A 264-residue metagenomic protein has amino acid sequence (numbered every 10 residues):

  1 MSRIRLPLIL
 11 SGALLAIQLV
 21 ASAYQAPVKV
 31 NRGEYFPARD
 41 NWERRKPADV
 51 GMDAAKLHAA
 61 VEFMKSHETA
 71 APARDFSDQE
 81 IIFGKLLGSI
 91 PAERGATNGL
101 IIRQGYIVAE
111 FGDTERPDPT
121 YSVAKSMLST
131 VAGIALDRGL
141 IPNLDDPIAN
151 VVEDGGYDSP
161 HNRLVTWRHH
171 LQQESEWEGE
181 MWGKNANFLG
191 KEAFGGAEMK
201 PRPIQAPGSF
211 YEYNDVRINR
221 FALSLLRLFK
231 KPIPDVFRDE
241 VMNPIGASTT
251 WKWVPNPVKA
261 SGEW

Functional and structural regions predicted by a protein language model:
R5-L8, A13-D113, R138-P142: N-terminal leader/targeting segments and the immediately adjacent pre-domain N-terminus
W42-E43, P201-P207, R217-N219, P255-E263: Flexible glycine/proline-enriched surface loops and loop-helix/loop-strand junctions
D53, G105, P119-L144, H170 (+1 more regions): Active-site SXXK
G99, Y106-I107, A149-N150, Q173 (+2 more regions): Short, charged, amphipathic alpha-helices and their helix-cap/turn boundaries
Y106-V108, T114-E115, W177-E178, I218 (+1 more regions): Solvent-exposed loop/turn segments at secondary-structure junctions within structured extracellular/periplasmic domains
Y121, Y211-Y213: Catalytic tyrosine of NAD(P)H-dependent dehydrogenase/reductases that use a Tyr as the general acid/base
R138-E176, F229-W264: Active-site helix/loop module of the DD-peptidase/beta-lactamase fold, centered on the serine-lysine SxxK catalytic
G155-K184, M199-S209, V216-N219: Conserved catalytic neighborhood of penicillin-recognizing serine enzymes
